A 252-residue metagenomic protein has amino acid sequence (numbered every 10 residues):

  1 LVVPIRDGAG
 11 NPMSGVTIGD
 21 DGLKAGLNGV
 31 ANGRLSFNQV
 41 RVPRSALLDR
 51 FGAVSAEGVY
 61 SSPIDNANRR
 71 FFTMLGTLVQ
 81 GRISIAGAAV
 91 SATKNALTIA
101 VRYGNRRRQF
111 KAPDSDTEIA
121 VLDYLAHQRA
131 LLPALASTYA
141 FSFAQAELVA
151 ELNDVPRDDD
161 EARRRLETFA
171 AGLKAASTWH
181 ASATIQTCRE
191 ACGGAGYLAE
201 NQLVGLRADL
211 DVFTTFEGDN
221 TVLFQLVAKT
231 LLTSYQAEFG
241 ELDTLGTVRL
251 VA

Functional and structural regions predicted by a protein language model:
V2-A252: Flavin-dependent oxidoreductase catalytic core characteristic of acyl-CoA dehydrogenase/oxidase-like enzymes
